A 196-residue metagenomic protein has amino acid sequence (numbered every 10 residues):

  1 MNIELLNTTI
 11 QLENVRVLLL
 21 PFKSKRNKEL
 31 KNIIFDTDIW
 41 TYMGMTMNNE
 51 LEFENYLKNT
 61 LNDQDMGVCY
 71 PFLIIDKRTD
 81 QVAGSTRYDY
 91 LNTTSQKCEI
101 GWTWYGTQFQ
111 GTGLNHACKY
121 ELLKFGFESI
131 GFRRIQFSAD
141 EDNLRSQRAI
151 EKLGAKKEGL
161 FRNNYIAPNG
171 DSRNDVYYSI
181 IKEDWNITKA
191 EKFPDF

Functional and structural regions predicted by a protein language model:
M1-T112, F125, N169-F196: GNAT-family acyltransferases
G111-F125, R148: Conserved acetyl-CoA-binding loop-helix of GNAT-fold acetyltransferases
E128-S138: Conserved GNAT acetyl-CoA-binding A-motif
F137-Q147: Conserved beta-strand-loop-alpha-helix junction that forms the acyl-donor binding cleft
S138, K156-G170: Conserved catalytic-core motifs of GNAT/GCN5-like acyltransferases
